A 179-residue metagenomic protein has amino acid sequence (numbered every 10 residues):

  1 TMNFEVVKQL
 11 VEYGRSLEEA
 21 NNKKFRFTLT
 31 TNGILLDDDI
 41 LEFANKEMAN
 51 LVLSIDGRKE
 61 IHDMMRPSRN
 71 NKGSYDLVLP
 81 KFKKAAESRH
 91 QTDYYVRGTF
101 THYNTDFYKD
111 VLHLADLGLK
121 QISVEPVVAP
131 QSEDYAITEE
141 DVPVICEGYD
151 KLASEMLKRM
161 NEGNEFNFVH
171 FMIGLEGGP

Functional and structural regions predicted by a protein language model:
M2-M64, S68-P80, G98-K109: Canonical radical SAM enzyme core domain
E60, M64-D76, K83, E87-P179: Radical SAM enzyme [4Fe-4S]-AdoMet core and its adjacent flexible, acidic and glycine-rich loops/tails across
